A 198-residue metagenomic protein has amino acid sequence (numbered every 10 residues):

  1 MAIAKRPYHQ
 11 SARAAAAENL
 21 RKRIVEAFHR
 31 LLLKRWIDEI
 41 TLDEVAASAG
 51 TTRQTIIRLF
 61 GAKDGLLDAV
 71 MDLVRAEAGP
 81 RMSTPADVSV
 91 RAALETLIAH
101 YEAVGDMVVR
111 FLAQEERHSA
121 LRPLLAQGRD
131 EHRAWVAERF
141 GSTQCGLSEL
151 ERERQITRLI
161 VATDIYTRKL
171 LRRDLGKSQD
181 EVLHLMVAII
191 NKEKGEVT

Functional and structural regions predicted by a protein language model:
M1-S48, L59, G65: Basic, helix-initiating cap at the start of DNA-binding domains
A12, R30-K34, E39-I40, D68-T96: Amphipathic alpha-helical linker/stalk segments
L32, F60, G65-V74, L124 (+1 more regions): Alpha-helical DNA-contacting segments of helix-turn-helix folds
Q54: Key DNA-contact positions within bacterial/archaeal DNA-binding proteins
L59-F60, L185: Residues in the recognition helix of alpha-helical DNA-binding motifs
F60, A113-H118, A162: Short helix-capping/turn signature of helix-turn-helix
E95-V109, S119-T157, T163, D180-G195: Amphipathic alpha-helical packing segments from all-alpha helical-bundle domains
